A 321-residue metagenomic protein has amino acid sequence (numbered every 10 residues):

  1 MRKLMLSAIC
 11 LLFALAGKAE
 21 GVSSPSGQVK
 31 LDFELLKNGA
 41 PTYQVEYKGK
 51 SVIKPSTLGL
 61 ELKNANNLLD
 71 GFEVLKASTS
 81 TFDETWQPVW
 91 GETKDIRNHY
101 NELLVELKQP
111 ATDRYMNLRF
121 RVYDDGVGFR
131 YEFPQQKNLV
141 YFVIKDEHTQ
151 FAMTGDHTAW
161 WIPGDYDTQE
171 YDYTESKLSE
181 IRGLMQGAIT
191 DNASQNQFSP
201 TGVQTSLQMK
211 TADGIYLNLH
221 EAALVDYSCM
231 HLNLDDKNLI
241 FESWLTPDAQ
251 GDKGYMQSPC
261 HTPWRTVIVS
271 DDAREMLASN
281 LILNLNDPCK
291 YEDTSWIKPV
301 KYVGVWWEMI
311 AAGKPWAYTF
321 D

Functional and structural regions predicted by a protein language model:
M1, A19-E20: Absolute protein N-terminus
R2-A8: Sec-dependent signal peptide recognition, specifically the positively charged N-region followed immediately by
K3, K237-L239, K298-Y302: Short, compositionally biased low-complexity segments
C10-K18: Hydrophobic h-region of N-terminal signal peptides that target proteins for export in Gram-negative bacteria
V22-K290: N-terminal accessory beta-strand-rich subdomains and adjacent acidic, glycine-rich linkers that precede catalytic cores
D293: Conserved catalytic cores of very large enzyme subunits
W296-D321: Substrate-binding cleft of carbohydrate-active enzyme catalytic domains
